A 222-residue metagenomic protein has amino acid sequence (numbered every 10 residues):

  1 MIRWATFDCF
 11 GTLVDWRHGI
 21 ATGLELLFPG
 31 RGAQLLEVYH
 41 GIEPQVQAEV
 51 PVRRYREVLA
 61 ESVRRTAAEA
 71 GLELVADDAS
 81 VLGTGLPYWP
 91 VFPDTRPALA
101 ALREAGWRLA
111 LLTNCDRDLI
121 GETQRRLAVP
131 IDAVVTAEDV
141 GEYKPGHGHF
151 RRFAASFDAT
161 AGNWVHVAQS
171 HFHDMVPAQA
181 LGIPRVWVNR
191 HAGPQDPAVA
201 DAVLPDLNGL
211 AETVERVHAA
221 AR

Functional and structural regions predicted by a protein language model:
M1-A5, R17, G30, R64 (+4 more regions): Asp-based, Mg2+/Mn2+-dependent phosphohydrolase catalytic module
I2-P93, A105, D116-D118: N-terminal helical cap/lid subdomain that shapes the substrate entry/recognition surface in HAD-like hydrolases
